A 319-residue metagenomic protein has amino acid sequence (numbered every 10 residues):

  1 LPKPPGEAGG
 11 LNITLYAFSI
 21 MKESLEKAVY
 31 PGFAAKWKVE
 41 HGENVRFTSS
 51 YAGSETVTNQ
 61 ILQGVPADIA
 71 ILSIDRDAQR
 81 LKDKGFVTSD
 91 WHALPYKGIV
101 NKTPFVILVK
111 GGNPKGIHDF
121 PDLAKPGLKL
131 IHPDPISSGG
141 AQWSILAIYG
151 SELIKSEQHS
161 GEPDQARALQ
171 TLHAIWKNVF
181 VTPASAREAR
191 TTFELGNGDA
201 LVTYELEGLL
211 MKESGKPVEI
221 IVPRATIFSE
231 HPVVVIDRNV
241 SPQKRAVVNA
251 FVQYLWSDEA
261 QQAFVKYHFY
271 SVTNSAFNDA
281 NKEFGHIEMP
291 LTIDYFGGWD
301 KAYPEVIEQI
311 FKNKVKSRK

Functional and structural regions predicted by a protein language model:
L1-K84, A93-L94: Early extracytoplasmic/lumenal segment of secretory-pathway proteins
G6, R238-K319: Extracellular/periplasmic juxtamembrane helices and adjacent flexible linkers that interface with membrane partners
F18-I20, S54, G64-P66, I74-D77 (+7 more regions): Solvent-exposed coil/turn segments that connect beta secondary-structure elements in extracytoplasmic/periplasmic
G64-A70, G127-L128, L195-A200: Alpha-to-beta junction loops
K82-K155: A conserved helix-loop-strand patch within extracytoplasmic ligand-binding domains of the periplasmic binding
D90-V100, K212-I227, N239: Short beta-strand->loop
V106-L108, E219, P232-V234: Residues embedded in well-ordered beta-strands
K155-P223: Ligand-binding pocket segment of bilobal, Venus flytrap-like solute-binding proteins
